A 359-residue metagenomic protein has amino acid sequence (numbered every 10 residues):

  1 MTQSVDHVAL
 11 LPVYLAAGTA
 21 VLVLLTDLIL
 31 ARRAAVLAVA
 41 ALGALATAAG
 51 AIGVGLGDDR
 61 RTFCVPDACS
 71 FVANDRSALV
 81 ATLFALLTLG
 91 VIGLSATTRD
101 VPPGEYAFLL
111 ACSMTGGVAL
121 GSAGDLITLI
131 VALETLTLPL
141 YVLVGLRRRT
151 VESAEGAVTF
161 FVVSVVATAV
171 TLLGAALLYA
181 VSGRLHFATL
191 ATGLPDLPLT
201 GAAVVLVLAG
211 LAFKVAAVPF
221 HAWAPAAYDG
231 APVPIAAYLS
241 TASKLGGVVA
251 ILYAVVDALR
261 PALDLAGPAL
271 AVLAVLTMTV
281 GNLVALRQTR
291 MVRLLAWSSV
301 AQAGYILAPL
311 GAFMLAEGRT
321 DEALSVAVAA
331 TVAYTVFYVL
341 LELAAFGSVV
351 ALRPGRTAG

Functional and structural regions predicted by a protein language model:
M1-G359: Alpha-helical transmembrane segments of multi-pass membrane proteins predominantly involved in bioenergetics
